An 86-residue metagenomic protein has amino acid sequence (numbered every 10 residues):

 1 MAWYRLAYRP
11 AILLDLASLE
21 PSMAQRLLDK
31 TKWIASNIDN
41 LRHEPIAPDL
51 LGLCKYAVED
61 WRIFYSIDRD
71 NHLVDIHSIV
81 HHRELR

Functional and structural regions predicted by a protein language model:
M1-R26, V58-R62, S66-R86: Enriched for short, Lys/Arg-rich terminal
M23-A35: Compact soluble domain cores
K32-A57: A short, surface-exposed loop/turn module that caps and links secondary-structure elements
